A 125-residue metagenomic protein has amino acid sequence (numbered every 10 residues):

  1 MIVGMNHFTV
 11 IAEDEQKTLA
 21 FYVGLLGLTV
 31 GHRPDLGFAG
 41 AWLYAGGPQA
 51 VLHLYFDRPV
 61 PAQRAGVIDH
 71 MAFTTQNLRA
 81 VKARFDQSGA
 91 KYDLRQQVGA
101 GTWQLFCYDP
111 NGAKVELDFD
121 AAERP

Functional and structural regions predicted by a protein language model:
M1, D86-P125: Vicinal oxygen chelate
M1-Q16, I68-M71, A121-P125: N-terminal beta-strand motif that seeds the catalytic metal site of vicinal oxygen chelate
G4, G37, V67, G101: Exposed loop/turn and edge beta-strand positions of beta-sandwich/beta-sheet ligand-binding modules
V10-A50: Core segments of cupin and vicinal oxygen chelate
P48-V51, P59-P61, L78-A80: Short, charged/polar surface micro-motifs in flexible loops or helix N-caps
L52-Y55, E116-D118: Conserved beta-strand in the GNAT
R64, I68-F85: Mid-chain, well-packed structural core segment of small domains
